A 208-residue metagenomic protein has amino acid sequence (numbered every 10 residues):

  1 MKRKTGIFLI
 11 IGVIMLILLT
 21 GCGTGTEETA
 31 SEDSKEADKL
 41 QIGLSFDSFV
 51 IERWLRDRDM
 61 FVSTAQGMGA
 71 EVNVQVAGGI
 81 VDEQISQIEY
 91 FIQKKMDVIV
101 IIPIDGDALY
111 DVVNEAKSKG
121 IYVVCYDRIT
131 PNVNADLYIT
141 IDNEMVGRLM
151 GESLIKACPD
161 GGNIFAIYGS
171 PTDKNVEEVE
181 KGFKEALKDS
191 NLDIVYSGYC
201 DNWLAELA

Functional and structural regions predicted by a protein language model:
K2-K4, C22-A208: A residue-level marker of the well-folded mature domains of exported/periplasmic proteins
T5-I14: Sec-dependent N-terminal signal peptides
I14-M15, A37: Intrinsically disordered, low-complexity regions
M15-L16, D59: Hydrophobic alpha-helical membrane context
I17-G21: C-terminal motif of bacterial Sec signal peptides marking the signal peptidase cleavage site
